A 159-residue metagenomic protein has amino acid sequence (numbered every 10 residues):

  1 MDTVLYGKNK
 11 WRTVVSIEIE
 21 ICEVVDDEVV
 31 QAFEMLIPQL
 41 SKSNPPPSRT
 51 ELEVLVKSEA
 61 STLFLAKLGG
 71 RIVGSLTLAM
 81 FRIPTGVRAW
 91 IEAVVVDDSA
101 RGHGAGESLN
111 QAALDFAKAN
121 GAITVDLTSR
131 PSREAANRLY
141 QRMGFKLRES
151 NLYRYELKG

Functional and structural regions predicted by a protein language model:
M1-D27: Conserved N-terminal entry element of GNAT/NAT acetyltransferase domains
V24-V54: Conserved GNAT-fold acetyl-CoA-binding loop/helix
V54-L65, T85, W90: A short helix-loop-beta-strand connector motif used in the catalytic cores of GNAT acetyltransferases and, in some
L65, R71-M80, W90, V95: Conserved beta-strand in the GNAT
F81-I91, R101, R148: A conserved beta-turn-beta hairpin within the catalytic core of GNAT-like acetyltransferases that forms part
V96, G102-D115, R138, R142: Conserved acetyl-CoA-binding loop-helix of GNAT-fold acetyltransferases
E107, P131-E149, R154-Y155: Conserved active-site alpha-helix within GNAT-family acetyltransferase domains
N110, A117-S129: Conserved GNAT acetyl-CoA-binding A-motif
